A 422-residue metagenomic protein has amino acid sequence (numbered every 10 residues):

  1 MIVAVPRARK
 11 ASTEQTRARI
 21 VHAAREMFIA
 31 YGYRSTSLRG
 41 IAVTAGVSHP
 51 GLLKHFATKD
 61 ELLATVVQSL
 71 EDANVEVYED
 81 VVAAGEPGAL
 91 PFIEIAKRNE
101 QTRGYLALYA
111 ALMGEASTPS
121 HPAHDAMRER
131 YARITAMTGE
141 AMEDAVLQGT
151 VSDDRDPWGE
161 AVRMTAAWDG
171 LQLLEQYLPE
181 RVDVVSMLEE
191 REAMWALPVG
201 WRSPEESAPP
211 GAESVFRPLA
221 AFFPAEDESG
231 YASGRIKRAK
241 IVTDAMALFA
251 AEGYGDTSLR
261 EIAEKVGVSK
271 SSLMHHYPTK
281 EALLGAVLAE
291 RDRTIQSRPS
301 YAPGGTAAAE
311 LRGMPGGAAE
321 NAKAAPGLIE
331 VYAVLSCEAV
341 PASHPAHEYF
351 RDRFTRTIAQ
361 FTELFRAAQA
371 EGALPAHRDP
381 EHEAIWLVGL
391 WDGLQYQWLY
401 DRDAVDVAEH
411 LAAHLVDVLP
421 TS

Functional and structural regions predicted by a protein language model:
M1-V5, A132-A136, E140-L147, A167 (+6 more regions): C-terminal peripheral helix-coil segments that are non-catalytic and often amphipathic
T16-R19, A23-T65, K237-K240, D244 (+1 more regions): Helix-turn-helix
T65, E76-A107, P157-A161, S300-E330 (+1 more regions): Hydrophobic alpha-helical connector segments
Q68-N74, A289-Q296: Short, basic, alpha-helical segments at the C-terminal edge of helix-turn-helix-like DNA-binding modules
Q101-D125, A324-E348: Amphipathic alpha-helical segments used for helix-helix packing
R103, H121-Q148, H344-A370, H382: Amphipathic alpha-helical packing segments from all-alpha helical-bundle domains
W168, W391: Cytochrome P450 catalytic-core helices
